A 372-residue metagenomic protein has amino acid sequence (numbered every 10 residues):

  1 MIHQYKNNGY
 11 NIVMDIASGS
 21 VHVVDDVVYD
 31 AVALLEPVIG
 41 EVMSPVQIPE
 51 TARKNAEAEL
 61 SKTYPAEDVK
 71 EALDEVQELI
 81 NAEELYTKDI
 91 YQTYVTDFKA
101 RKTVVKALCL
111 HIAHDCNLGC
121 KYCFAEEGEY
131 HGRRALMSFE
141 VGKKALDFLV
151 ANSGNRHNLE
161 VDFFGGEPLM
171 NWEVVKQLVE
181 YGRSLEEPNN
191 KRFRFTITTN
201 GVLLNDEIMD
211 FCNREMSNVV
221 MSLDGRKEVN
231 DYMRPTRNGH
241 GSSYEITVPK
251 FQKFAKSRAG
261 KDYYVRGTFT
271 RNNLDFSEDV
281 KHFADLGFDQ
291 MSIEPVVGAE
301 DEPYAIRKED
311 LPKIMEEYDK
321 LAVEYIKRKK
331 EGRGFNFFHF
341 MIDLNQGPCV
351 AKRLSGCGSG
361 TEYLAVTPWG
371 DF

Functional and structural regions predicted by a protein language model:
M1-D30, F338-F372: Accessory C-terminal segments flanking Radical SAM cores
M1-K106, L118: Flexible, acidic/Gly-rich N-terminal and inter-domain linker regions that tether and position cofactor-handling modules
I16-A17, V28, E126-E129, F163-G165 (+2 more regions): Short, histidine-centered active-site or binding-site loop motifs used for metal coordination, general acid-base
S18-G19, D115, P168, V202-L203 (+5 more regions): Short, solvent-exposed loop/turn segments at secondary-structure junctions
M43-A56, G119, V150, D285-A299: Short, compositionally biased low-complexity segments
Y64, E71, E75-L79, E83-D210 (+1 more regions): Conserved alpha-helical substructure of the radical SAM core
G142, L146-D162, N171-V296: Radical SAM/AdoMet-radical enzyme domain recognition
E228, Y232-E245, Q252, K256-G360 (+1 more regions): Radical SAM enzyme [4Fe-4S]-AdoMet core and its adjacent flexible, acidic and glycine-rich loops/tails across
